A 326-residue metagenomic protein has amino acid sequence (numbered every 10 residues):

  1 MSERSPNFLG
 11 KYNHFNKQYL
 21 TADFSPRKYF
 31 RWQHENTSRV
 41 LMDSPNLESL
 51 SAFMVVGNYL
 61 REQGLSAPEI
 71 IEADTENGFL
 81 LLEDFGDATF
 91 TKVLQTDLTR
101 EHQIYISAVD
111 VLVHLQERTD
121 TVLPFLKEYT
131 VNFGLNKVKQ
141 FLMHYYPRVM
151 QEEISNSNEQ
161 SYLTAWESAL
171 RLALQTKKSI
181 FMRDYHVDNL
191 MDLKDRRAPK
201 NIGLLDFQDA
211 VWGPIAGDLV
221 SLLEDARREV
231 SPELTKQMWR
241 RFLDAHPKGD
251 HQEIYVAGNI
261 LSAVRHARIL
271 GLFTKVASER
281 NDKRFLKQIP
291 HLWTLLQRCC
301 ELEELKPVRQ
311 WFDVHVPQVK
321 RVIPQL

Functional and structural regions predicted by a protein language model:
R4-L9, D120-E128, F133, K139-F181 (+2 more regions): An alpha-helical support segment within catalytic cores of ATP-dependent transferases
N13-Q18: Conserved N-terminal boundary motif of the eukaryotic protein kinase catalytic domain
T21, F30-V131, L135-N136, Q140 (+2 more regions): ATP-binding pocket architecture of kinase catalytic cores
F24-P26: Glycine-rich phosphate-binding loop
K28-W32, L41, I70, L115 (+2 more regions): Active-site acidic catalytic loop and adjacent metal/ATP-binding pocket of ATP-dependent phosphoryl transfer enzymes
K139-V149, W212-G249, A263-R280, L292-C300: Active-site activation/catalytic loop segments of kinase-like enzymes and analogous catalytic loops in related
G249-N259: Acidic, serine/threonine- and proline-rich low-complexity regulatory regions
G271-L326: ATP/Mg2+ or Mg2+-diphosphate-binding catalytic cores that bind nucleotide phosphates or diphosphates via glycine-rich
